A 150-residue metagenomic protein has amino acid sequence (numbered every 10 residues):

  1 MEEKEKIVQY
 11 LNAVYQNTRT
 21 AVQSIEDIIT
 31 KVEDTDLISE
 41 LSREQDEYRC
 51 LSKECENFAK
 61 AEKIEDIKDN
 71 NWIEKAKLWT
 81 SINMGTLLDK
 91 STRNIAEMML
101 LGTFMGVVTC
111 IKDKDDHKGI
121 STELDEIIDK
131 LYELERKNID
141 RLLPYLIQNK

Functional and structural regions predicted by a protein language model:
M1-V8, E62, N149-K150: Membrane-interacting alpha-helical segments
E2-V32, N94-K118: Alpha-helical bundle segments that constitute or directly flank the non-heme di-iron/ferroxidase center
K6-V14, T35-K53, T92-M98, T122-L134: Alpha-helical scaffold segments that form or flank carboxylate-/histidine-based iron centers
V14, A21, I28, L51 (+6 more regions): Amphipathic alpha-helices that form helix-helix packing interfaces
E26, T30-L37, K60, I64 (+3 more regions): Short, flexible helix-adjacent loops and helix caps
I38-I73, L142-Y145: Conserved alpha-helical segments that form or flank metal/cofactor-binding pockets of metalloenzymes
N57-V107: Carboxylate-rich helix-loop segments that flank metal/cofactor sites and access channels in metalloenzymes
I95, M99-K150: Preference for long, well-ordered alpha-helical segments
